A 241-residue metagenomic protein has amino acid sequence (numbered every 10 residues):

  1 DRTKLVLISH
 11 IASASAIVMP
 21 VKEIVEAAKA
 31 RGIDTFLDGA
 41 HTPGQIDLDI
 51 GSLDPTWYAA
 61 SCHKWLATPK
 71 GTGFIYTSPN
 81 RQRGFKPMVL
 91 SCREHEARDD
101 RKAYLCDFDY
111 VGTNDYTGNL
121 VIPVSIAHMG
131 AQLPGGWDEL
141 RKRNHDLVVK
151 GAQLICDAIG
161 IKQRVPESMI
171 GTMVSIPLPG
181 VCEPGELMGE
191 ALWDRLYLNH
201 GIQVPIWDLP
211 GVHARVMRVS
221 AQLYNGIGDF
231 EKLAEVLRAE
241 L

Functional and structural regions predicted by a protein language model:
D1-L241: Pyridoxal 5′-phosphate
